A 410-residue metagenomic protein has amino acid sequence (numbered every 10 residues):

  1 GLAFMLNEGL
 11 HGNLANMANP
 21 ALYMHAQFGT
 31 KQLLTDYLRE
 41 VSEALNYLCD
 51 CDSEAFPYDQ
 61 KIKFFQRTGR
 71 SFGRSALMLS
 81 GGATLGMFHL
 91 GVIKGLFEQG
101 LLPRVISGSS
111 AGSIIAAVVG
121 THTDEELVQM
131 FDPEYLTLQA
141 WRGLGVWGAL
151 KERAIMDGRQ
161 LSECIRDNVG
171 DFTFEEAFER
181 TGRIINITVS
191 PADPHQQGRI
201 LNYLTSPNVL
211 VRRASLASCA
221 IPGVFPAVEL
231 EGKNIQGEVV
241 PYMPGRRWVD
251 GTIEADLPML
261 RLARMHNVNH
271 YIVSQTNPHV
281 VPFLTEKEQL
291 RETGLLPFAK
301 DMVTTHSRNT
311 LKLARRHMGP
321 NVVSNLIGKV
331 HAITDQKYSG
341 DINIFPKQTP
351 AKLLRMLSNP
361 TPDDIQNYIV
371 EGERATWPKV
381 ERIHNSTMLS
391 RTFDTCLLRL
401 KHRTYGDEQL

Functional and structural regions predicted by a protein language model:
G1-I106, T121-L410: Patatin-like phospholipase
S107-G108, G112: Gly/Ala-rich beta-loop-alpha elbow adjacent to hydrolase catalytic centers
S113-T121: Short glycine-enriched nucleophile-adjacent loop and the immediately C-terminal alpha-helix near the catalytic center
